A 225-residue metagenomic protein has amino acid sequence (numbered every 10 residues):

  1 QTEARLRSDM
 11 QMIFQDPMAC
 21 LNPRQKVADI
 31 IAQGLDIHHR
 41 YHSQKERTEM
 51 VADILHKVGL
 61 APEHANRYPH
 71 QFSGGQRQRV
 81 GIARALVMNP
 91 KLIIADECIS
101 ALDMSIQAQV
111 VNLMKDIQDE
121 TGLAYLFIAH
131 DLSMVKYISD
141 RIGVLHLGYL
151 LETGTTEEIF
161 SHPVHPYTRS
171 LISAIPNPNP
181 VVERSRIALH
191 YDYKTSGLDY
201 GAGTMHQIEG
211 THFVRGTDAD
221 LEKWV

Functional and structural regions predicted by a protein language model:
Q1-Q11, I37, I159-P163: ABC ATPase NBD coupling module
E3, T156-W224: Short catalytic/signature loops enriched in Gly
K45-E63, I172: Conserved ABC ATPase "signature" region
Y68-F72, Q76: Conserved ABC ATPase signature
I82, I94, I106, V110: Hydrophobic anchor residue at the start of the ABC signature
V87-K91: A short, proline-enriched helix->beta-strand linker immediately N-terminal to the Walker B motif in ABC-type P-loop
